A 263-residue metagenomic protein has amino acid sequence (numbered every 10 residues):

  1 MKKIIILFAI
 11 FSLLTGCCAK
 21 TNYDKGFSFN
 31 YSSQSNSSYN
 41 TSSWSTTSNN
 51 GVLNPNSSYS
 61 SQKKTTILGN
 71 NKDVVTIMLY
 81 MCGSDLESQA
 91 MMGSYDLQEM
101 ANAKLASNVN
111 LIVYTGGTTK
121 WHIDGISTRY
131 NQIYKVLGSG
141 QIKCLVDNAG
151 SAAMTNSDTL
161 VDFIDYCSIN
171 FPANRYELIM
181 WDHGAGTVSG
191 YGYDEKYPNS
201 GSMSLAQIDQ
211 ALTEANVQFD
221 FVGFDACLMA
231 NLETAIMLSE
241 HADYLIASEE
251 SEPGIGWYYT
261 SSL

Functional and structural regions predicted by a protein language model:
M1-I4: Positively charged n-region of N-terminal signal peptides that target proteins for export
A9-L13: Hydrophobic core
T15-C17: C-terminal motif of bacterial Sec signal peptides marking the signal peptidase cleavage site
T21-P172: N-terminal extension/subdomain marker
T76-M81, N110-T115, Y176-M180, D220-F224 (+1 more regions): Structural recognition of the beta-strand scaffold that forms the well-ordered cores of secreted hydrolase catalytic
G83-E87, G117-W121, D182-V188, E195-N199 (+2 more regions): Solvent-exposed loop/turn segments at secondary-structure junctions within structured extracellular/periplasmic domains
G140-C144, G184-V217: A short, glycine/acidic-enriched catalytic loop
V217-L263: Active-site-proximal C-terminal subdomain of hydrolase catalytic domains
